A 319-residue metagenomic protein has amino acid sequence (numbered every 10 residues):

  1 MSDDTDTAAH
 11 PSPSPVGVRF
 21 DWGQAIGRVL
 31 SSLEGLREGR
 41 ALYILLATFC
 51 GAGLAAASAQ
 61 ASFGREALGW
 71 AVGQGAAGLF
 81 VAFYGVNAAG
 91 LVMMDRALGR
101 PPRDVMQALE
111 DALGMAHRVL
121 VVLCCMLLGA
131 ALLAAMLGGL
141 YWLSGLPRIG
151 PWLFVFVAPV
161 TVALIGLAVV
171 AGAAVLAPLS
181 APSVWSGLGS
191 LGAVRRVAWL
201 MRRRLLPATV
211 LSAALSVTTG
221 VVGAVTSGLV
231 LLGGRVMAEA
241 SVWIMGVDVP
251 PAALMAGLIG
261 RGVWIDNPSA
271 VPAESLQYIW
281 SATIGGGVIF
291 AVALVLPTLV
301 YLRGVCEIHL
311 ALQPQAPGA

Functional and structural regions predicted by a protein language model:
M1-L153, A171-P178, G187-S216, G220 (+1 more regions): Helix-coil boundary and N-terminal low-complexity module in membrane systems
F154-V170: Loop-to-helix entry region at the N-terminal start of transmembrane alpha-helices in multi-pass membrane transporters
I165-A168, A224-G228, R235: Extended amphipathic alpha-helical segments with heptad-repeat/coiled-coil character used for oligomerization, fusion
A181: Structured binding elements
V184: Extracytoplasmic/periplasmic substrate-recognition and gating elements
